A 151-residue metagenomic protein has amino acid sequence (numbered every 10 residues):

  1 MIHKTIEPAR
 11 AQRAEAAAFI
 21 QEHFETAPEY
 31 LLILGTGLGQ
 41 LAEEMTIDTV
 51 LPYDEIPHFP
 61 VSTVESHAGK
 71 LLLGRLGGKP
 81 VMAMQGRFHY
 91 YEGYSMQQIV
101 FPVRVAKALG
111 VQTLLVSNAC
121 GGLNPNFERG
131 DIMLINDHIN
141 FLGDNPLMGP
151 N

Functional and structural regions predicted by a protein language model:
I2-N151: Metabolite-binding pocket within alpha/beta catalytic cores that recognizes anionic/polar moieties
